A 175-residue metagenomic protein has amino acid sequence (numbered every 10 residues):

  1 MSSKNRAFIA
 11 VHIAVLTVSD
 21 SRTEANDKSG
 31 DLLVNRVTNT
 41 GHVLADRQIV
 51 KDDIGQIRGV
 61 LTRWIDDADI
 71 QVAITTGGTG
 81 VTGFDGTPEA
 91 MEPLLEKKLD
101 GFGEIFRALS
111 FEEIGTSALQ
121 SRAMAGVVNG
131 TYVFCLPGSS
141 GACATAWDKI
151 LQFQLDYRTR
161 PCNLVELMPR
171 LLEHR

Functional and structural regions predicted by a protein language model:
M1-R175: Non-catalytic beta/alpha edge segments that cap or flank active sites
